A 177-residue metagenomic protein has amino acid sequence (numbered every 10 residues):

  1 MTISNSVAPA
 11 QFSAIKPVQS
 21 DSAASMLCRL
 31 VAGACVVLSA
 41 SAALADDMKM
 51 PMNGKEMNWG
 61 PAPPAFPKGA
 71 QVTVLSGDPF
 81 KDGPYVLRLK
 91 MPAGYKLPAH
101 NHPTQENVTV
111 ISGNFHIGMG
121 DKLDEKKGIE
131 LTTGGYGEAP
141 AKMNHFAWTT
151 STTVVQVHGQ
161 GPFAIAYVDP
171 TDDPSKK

Functional and structural regions predicted by a protein language model:
M1-M26: N-terminal secretory signal peptides that target proteins for export/translocation
A32-G33, A43: Cleavable N-terminal signal peptides
L44-Y85, G128, P170-K177: A short, N-terminal "cap"/entry segment at the start of jelly-roll beta-barrel domains of the cupin/DSBH fold
M50-M52, K126-K127, F146-K177: Double-stranded beta-helix
P92-Y95, H102-K122: Glycine- and acidic-residue-biased ligand/ion/polar-headgroup-sensing regions
L97-A99, I117-G118, A139, N144-T150: Short beta-strand His + acidic residue motifs that chelate non-heme Fe in jelly-roll/DSBH and cupin folds
D121-K142: Short acidic-glycine-tyrosine-enriched beta hairpin
